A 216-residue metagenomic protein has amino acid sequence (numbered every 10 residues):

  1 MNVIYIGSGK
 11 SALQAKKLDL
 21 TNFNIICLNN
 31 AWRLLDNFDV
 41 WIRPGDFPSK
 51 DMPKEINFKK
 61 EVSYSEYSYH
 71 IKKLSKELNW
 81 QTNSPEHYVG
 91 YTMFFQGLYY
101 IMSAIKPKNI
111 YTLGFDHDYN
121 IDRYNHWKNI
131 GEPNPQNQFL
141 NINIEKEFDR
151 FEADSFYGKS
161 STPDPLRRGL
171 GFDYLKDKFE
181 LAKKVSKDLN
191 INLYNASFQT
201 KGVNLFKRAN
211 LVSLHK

Functional and structural regions predicted by a protein language model:
M1-K216: Metal-ion/cofactor- or nucleotide/acyl-coenzyme-handling active-site neighborhoods
